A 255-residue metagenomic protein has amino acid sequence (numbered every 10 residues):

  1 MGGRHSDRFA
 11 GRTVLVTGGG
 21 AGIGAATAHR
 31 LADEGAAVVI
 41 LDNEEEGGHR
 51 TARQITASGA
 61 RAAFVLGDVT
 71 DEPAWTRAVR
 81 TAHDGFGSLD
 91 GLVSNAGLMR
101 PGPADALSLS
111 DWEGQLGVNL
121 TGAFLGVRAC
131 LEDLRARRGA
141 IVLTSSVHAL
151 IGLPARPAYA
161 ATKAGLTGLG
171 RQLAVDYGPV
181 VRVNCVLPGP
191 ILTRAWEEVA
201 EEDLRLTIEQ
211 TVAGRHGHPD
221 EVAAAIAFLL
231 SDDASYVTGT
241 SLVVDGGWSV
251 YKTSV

Functional and structural regions predicted by a protein language model:
G2-H5, I151, A227, T238-V255: Short C-terminal tail/terminal secondary-structure segment of NAD(P)H-dependent dehydrogenase/reductase domains
V93, G178-R182, V237-G239: Short, small/polar-rich loop/turn modules that mediate ligand/substrate recognition or access, typified
P103-A104, S108-L116, W196, L204-T207: Substrate-binding pocket helix/loop in short-chain dehydrogenase/reductase
V127, T162, G170: Active-site helix of classical SDR
E132, A174-P179, S235: Alpha-helical segment proximal to the catalytic Tyr-Lys
S146: Residue(s) in the substrate-gating loop at a strand-loop-helix junction that position the organic substrate next
T211-V222: A conserved structural motif in NAD(P)-dependent oxidoreductases
